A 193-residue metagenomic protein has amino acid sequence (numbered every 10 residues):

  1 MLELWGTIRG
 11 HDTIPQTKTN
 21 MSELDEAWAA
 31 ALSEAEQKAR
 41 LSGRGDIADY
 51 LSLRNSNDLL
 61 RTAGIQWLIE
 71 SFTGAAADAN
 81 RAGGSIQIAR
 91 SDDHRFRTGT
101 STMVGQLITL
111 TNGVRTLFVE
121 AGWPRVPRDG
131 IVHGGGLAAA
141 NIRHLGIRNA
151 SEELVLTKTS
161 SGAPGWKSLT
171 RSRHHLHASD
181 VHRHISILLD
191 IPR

Functional and structural regions predicted by a protein language model:
E3, T7-T13: Short, positively charged and aromatic/hydrophobic N-terminal segments
T19-R54: N-terminal, Lys/Arg- and Ser/Thr-rich interaction peptides
L41-D93: Contiguous, amphipathic alpha-helical segments that mediate oligomerization or scaffolding in large protein assemblies
I88-R97, S101-V104: Ser/Thr-rich, low-complexity intrinsically disordered terminal regions
T102-R193: Intrinsic disorder/low-complexity polar-acidic segments
